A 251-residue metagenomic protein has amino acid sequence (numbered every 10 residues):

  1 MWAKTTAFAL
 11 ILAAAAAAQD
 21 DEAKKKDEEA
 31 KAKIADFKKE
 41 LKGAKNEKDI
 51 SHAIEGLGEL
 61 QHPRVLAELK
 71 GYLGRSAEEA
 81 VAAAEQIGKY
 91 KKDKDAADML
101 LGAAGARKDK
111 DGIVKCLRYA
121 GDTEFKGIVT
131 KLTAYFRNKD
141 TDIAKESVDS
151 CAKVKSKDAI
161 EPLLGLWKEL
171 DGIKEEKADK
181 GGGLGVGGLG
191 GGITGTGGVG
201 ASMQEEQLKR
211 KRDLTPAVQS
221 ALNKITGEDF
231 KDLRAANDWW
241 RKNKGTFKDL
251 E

Functional and structural regions predicted by a protein language model:
M1-A7: Bacterial N-terminal signal peptides that target proteins for export
A9-A18: Hydrophobic h-region of N-terminal signal peptides that target proteins for export in Gram-negative bacteria
A18-P63, E78, G198: N-terminal leader/linker segments that initiate helical-solenoid repeat arrays
D27-E40, H62-G74, V81, K92-A106 (+4 more regions): Amphipathic alpha-helical scaffolding segments comprising HEAT/armadillo-like alpha-solenoid repeats
K45-I50, S76-V81, K108-I113, I128 (+4 more regions): Positions within the helices of HEAT/ARM-like alpha-solenoid repeats
A53, A83, I113-C116, S147 (+2 more regions): Conserved hydrophobic register position within alpha-solenoid helical repeats
G58, G88-K89, R118-G121, A152 (+2 more regions): Structural signature of alpha-helical solenoid repeat scaffolds
S150-A235, W239-T246: Extended alpha-helical scaffolding segments
